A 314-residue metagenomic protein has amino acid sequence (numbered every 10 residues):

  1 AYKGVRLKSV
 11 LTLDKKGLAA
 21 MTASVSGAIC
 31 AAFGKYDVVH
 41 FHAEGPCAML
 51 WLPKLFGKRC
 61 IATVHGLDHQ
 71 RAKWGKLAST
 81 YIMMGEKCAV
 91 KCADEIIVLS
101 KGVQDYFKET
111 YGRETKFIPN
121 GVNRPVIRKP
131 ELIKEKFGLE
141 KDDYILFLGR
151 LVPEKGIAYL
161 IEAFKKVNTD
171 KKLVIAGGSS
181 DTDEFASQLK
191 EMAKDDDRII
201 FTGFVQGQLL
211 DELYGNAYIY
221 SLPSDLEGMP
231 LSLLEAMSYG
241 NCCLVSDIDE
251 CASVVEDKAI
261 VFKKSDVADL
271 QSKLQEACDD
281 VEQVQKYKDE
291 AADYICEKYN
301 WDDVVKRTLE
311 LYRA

Functional and structural regions predicted by a protein language model:
I29-A32, L55, S79-I96: Membrane-proximal helix-turn-helix segments that form the acceptor-binding/catalytic region of lipid-linked
F41-P46: Short His-centered aromatic/hydrophobic patch
D143, F147, V152-K166, S187: A conserved mid-protein helix/loop that constitutes part of the nucleotide-sugar donor-binding site
A186-V205: Nucleotide-activated donor-binding/catalytic signature segment of Leloir-type glycosyltransferases, i.e., the conserved
F204-V205, E212-A217: Short alpha-helical donor nucleotide-sugar binding micro-motif in glycosyltransferases
D225: Aromatic "clamp/platform" in nucleotide-sugar-dependent glycosyltransferases that forms part of the donor/acceptor
C242-V245: Short hydrophobic beta-strand element within catalytic cores of glycosyltransferases and related nucleotide-activated
I260-A268, E276-E282: Conserved acidic donor-binding segment of nucleotide-sugar-dependent glycosyltransferases
